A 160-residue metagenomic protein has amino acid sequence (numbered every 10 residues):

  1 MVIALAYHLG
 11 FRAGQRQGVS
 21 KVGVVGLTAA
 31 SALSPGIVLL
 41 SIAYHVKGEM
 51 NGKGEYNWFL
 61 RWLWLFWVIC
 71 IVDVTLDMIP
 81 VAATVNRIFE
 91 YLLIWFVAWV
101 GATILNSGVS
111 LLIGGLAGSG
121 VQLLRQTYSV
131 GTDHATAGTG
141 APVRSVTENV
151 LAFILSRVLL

Functional and structural regions predicted by a protein language model:
Q15-L27: Small-residue-enriched transmembrane helix starts and helix-helix packing motifs in multi-pass inner-membrane proteins
V22, S119-L160: C-terminal transmembrane helix-loop-helix hairpin of multi-pass membrane proteins
G26-I42: The first (N-terminal) embedded transmembrane alpha-helix
H45-N57, V100-V109, L160: Helix-coil boundary and interhelical linker segments in multi-pass alpha-helical membrane proteins
G54-W67, L112-I113: Structural signature of hydrophobic alpha-helical transmembrane segments
C70-A83, Q126-D133: C-terminal ends of transmembrane helices
T84-I94: Cytoplasmic-side transmembrane-helix entry/capping segments in multi-pass membrane proteins
F96-T103, S110-T127: Mid-bilayer segments of alpha-helical transmembrane spans in multi-pass integral membrane proteins that mediate
